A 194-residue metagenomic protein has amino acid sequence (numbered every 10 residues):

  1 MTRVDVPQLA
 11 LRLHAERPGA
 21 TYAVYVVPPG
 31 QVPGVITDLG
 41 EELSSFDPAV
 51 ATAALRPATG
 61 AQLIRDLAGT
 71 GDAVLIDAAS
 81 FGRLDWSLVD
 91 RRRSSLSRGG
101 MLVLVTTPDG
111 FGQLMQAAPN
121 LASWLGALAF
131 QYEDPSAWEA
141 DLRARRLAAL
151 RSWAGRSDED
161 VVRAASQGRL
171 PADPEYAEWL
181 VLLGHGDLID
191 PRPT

Functional and structural regions predicted by a protein language model:
M1-T70: Extended, compositionally biased accessory segments flanking or bridging domains
P29-P33, R56-A61, D77-D85, D109-G112: Short acidic, S/G/P-rich loop/turn micro-motifs used as interaction or catalytic elements
V35-L43, L88-R92, Q113-L121: Short, aromatic/basic amphipathic alpha-helical patches
E41-A51, G69-T70, S95-L102, L121-A127: Structural alpha-beta junctions
D66-W86, L104-T106: Conserved P-loop NTPase "ATPase switch" module shared by AAA+ and STAND
F81, S95-A117: Sensor-1/coupling segment of RecA-like P-loop NTPase cores
Q116-P135: A short helix-turn-beta junction within AAA+ P-loop NTPase domains corresponding to the substrate/partner-engaging
D134-T194: Extended, charge-rich alpha-helical interface modules
